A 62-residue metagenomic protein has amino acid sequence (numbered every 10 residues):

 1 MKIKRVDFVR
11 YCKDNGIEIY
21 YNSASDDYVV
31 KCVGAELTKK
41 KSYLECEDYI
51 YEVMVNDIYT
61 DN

Functional and structural regions predicted by a protein language model:
M1-I3: Short, surface-exposed ligand-recognition loops at beta-strand->loop->(often short) alpha-helix junctions that present
V9-N62: Acidic, low-complexity, intrinsically disordered interaction modules
